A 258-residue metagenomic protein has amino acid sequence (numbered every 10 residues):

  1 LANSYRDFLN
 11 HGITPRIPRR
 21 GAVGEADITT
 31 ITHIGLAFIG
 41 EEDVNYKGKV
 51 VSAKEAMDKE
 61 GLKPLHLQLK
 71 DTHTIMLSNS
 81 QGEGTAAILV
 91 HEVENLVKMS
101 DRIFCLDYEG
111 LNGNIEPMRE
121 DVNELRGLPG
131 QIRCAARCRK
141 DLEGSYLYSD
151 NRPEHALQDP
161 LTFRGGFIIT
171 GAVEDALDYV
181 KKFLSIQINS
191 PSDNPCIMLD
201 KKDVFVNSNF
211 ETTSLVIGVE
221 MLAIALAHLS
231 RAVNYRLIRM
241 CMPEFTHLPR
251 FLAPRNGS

Functional and structural regions predicted by a protein language model:
L1-L125: Active-site cavity-forming subdomains of large catalytic enzyme subunits
Y5, L9, G21-V23, K202 (+2 more regions): Acidic, glycine-rich active-site loops and adjacent beta-strand->loop/helix elements that engage anionic groups
T14-V23, P64, V204-T213, L252-S258: A short glycine/serine-rich beta->alpha loop
V44, C196, L252: Short clusters of hydrophobic/aromatic residues that line enzyme substrate/ligand-binding pockets
T72-M76, D193-K202, M240-E244: Active-site-adjacent bridging/hinge elements
M99, G130, C134, S258: Short acidic-hydrophobic sequence patches enriched in Asp/Glu that either
Y108-R231: Accessory "access/gating" subregions that flank catalytic or transport cores
T213-S258: C-terminal catalytic subdomain
